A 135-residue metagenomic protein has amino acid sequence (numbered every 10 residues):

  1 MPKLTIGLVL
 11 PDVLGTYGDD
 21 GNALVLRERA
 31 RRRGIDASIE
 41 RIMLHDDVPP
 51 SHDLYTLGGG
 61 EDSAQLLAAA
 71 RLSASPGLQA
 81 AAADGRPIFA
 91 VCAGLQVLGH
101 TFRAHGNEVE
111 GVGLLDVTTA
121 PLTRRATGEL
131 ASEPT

Functional and structural regions predicted by a protein language model:
M1-A83: N-terminal beta1-alpha1 cap of cysteine-dependent amidohydrolase-like domains
D62-P134: Cysteine-nucleophile active-site neighborhood
